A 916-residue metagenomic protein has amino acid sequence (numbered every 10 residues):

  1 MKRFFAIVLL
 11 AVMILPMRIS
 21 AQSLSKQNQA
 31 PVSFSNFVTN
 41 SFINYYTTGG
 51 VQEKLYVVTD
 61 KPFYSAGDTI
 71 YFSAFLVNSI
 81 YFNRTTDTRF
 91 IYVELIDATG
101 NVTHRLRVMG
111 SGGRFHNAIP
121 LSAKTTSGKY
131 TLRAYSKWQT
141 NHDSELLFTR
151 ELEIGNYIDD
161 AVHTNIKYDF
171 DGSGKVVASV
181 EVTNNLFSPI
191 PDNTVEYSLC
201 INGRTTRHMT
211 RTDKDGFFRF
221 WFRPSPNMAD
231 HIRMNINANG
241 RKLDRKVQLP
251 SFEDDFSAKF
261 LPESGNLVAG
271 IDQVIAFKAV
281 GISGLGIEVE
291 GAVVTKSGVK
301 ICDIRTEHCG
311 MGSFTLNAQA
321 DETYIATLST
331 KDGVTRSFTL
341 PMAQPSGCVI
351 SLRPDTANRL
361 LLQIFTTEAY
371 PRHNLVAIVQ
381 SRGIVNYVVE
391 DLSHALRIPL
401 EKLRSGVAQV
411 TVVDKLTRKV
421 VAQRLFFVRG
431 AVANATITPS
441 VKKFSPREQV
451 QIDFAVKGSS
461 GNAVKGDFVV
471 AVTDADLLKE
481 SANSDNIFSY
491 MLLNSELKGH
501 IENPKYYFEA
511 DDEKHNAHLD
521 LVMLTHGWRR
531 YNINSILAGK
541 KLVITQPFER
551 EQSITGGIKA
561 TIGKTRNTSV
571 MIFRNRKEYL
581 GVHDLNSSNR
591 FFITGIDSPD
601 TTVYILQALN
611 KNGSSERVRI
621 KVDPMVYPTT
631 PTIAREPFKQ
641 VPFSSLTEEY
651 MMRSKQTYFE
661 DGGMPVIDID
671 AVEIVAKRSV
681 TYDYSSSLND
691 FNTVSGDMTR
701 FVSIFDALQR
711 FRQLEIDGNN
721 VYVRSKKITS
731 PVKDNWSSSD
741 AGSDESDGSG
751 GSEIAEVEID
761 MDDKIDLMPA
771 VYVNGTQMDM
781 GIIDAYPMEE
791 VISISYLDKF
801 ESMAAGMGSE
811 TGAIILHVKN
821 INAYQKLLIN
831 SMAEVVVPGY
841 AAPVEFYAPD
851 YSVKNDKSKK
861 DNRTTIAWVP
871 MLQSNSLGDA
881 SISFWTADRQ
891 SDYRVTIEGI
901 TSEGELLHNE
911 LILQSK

Functional and structural regions predicted by a protein language model:
M1-F37: Bacterial Sec-dependent N-terminal signal peptides
N28-E53, V58, Y64-S65, I70-M109 (+6 more regions): Contiguous segments within soluble domain cores/interaction surfaces
S33-F34, S41-G50, K61-S65, T86 (+19 more regions): Surface-exposed, low-complexity/disordered segments and acidic/polar micro-motifs at processing/linker regions
Y92-I96, E196-S198, E290-V294, V376-I378 (+5 more regions): Beta-strand signatures of extracellular beta-sandwich domains
L106-G110, H208-D215, C302-C309, L580-S588 (+1 more regions): Short, acidic Ser/Thr/Gly-rich low-complexity loop/linker segments typical of extracellular and cell-surface proteins
N117-L121, Y130: Ligand-binding face of N-terminal immunoglobulin V-set domains in extracellular IgSF glycoproteins
N202, K296-S297, V771-T776: Short strand-turn-strand beta-turns centered on an Asx-Gly dipeptide
N774-S802: Short acidic/polar hinge/loop motifs at secondary-structure boundaries that mediate gating or recognition
